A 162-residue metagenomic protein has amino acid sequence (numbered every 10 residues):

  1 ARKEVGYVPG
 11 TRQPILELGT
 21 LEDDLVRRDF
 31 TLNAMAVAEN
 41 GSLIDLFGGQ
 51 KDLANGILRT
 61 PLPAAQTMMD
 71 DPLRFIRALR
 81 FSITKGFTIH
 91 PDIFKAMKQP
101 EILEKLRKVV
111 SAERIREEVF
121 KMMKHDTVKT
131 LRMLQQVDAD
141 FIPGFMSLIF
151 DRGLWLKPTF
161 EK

Functional and structural regions predicted by a protein language model:
A1-K162: Catalytic cores of the polymerase beta-like nucleotidyltransferase superfamily and closely associated nucleotide
